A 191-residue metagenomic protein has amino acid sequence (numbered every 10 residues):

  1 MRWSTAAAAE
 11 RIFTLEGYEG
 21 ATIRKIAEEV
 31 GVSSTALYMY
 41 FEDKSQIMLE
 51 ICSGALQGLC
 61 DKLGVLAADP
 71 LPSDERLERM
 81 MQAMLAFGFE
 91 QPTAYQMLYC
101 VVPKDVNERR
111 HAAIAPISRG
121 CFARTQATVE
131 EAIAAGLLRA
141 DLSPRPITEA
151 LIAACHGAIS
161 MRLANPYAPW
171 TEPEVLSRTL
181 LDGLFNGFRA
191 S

Functional and structural regions predicted by a protein language model:
M1-E10, I26, I51-L59, L63 (+1 more regions): Generic hydrophobic, amphipathic alpha-helix propensity
S4, A8, I12-Q46, E50: Helix-turn-helix
I12, L66, F87, T128 (+1 more regions): Short alpha-helical functional segments enriched in proximate histidine and acidic residues
L15-E19, P70, Q91, A135: Short coil/turn segments at alpha/beta junctions that flank glycine-rich nucleotide-binding fingerprints
E50, G64-A94, P144-L151: Hydrophobic alpha-helical connector segments
I51-R79, R109-A115, C121, E131: Amphipathic alpha-helical linker/stalk segments
Y95-Q96, C100, N107-A115, I133-L181: Hydrophobic/aromatic-rich alpha-helical bundle segments in the mid-to-C-terminal region
